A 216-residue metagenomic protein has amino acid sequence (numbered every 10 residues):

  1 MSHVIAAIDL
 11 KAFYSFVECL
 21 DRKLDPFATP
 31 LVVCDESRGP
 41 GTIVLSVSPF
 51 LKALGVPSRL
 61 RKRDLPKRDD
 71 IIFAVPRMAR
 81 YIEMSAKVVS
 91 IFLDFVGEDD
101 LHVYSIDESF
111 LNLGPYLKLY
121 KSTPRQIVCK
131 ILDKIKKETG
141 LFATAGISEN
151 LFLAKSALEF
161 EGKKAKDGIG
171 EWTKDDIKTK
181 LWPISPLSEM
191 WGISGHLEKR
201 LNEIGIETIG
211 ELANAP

Functional and structural regions predicted by a protein language model:
M1-I106, F110: Residues that scaffold, gate, or flank divalent-cation-dependent active/transport sites
S2-H3, F27-T29, G140-L141, K166 (+1 more regions): Short coil/turn connectors at secondary-structure junctions
D9, D107, A145, W182-P216: Helix-hairpin-helix
I71-V75, E108-Y120, L181-P183: Short acidic, glycine/Ser/Thr-rich loop/turn "cap" segments at secondary-structure junctions
K87, I91-F95, K130-T139, R200 (+1 more regions): Generic non-transmembrane alpha-helical segments
I106-N112, E149-A154: Short, conserved phosphate-binding/catalytic loop or strand-edge motifs used in phosphoryl-/nucleotidyl-transfer
L111-L132, N202-G205: Catalytic palm subdomain of template-directed nucleic-acid polymerases, centered on the conserved carboxylate motif
T123-S188: Long, highly charged, low-complexity intrinsically disordered interaction regions that mediate electrostatic DNA/RNA
